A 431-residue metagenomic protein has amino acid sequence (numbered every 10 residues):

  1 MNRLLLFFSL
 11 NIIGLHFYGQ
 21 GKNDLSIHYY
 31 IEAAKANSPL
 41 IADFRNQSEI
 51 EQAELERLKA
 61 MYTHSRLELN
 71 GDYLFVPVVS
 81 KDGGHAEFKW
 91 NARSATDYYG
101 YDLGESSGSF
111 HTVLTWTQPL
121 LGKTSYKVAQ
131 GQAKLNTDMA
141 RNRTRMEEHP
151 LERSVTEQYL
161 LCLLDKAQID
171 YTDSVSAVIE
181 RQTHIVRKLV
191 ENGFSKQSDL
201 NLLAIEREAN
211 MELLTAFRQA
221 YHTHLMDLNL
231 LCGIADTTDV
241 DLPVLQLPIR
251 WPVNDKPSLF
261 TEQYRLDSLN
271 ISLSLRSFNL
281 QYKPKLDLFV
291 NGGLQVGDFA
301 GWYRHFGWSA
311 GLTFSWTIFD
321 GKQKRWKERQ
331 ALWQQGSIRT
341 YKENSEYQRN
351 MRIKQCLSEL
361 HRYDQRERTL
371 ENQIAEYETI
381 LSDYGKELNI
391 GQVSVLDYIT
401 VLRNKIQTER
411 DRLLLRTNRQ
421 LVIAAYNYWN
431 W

Functional and structural regions predicted by a protein language model:
L4-I13: Sec-dependent N-terminal signal peptides
S9, F17-V78, F194-K196, N229-S274 (+5 more regions): Bacterial Sec-pathway N-terminal export signals of envelope proteins
Q20, L25-I27, Y62, L74-G84 (+1 more regions): Acidic, low-complexity, intrinsically disordered peripheral segments
L25, Y29, T144-L259, E359 (+5 more regions): Periplasmic alpha-helical coiled-coil/stalk elements that build and connect Gram-negative outer-membrane
A42, R66-K81, Y101-S107, T117-E147 (+3 more regions): Small/polar (Gly/Ser/Thr/Ala-rich) solvent-exposed segments that form structured loops/beta-strands/short helices used
D43-L58, E147, L151-D170, H224 (+3 more regions): Amphipathic alpha-helical coiled-coil segments
S80-L103: Flexible, solvent-exposed loop segments that connect beta-strands
